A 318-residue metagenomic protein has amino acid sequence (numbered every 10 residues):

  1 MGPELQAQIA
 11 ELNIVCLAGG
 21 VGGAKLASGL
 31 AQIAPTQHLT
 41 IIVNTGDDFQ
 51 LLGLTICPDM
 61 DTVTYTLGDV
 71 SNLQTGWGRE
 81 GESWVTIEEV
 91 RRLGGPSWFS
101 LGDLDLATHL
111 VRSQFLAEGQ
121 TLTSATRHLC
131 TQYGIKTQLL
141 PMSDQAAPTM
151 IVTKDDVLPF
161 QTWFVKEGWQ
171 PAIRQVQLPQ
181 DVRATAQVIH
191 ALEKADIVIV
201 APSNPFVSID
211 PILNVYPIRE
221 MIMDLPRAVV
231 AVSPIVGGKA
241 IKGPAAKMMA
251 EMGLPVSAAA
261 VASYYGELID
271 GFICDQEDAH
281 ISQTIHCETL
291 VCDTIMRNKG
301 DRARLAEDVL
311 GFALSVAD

Functional and structural regions predicted by a protein language model:
G2-Q8, V43-Q180: Electropositive, gly/pro-rich neighborhoods at or near active sites that engage anionic ligands
I9-V15: Extreme N-terminal starter segment of soluble prokaryotic enzymes
K25-H38: A short, Lys/Arg-enriched amphipathic alpha-helix followed by its capping loop at the start of a domain
P35-Q37, L225-V229, C287: A short helix->loop->beta-strand "cap" motif at the edges of active sites that frequently abuts
G46-D47, L225-K242, T294-I295: Short, flexible loop segments at boundaries between secondary-structure elements
A195: An anion/phosphate-binding loop that grips the pyrophosphate of nucleotide cofactors and donors
P211-R219: Charged helix-capping and loop-helix junction motifs
K242-D318: C-terminal functional extensions of proteins
